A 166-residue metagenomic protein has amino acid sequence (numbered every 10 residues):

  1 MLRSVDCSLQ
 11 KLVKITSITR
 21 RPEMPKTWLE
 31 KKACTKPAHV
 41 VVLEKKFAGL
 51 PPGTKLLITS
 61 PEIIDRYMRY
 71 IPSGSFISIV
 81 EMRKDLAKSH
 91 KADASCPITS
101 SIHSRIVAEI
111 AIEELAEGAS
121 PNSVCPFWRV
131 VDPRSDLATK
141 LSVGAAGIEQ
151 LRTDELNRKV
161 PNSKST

Functional and structural regions predicted by a protein language model:
R3, R20-R21: Basic polycationic patches enriched in arginine
V13, R21, W28-L29: Core nucleotidyl-transferase/polymerase catalytic module
K14, T19, A48-P52: Short linear sequence motif anchored by a di-proline
P25-T166: Nucleic acid-binding interface residues in structured DNA/RNA-binding domains, emphasizing the DNA-engaging scaffolds
